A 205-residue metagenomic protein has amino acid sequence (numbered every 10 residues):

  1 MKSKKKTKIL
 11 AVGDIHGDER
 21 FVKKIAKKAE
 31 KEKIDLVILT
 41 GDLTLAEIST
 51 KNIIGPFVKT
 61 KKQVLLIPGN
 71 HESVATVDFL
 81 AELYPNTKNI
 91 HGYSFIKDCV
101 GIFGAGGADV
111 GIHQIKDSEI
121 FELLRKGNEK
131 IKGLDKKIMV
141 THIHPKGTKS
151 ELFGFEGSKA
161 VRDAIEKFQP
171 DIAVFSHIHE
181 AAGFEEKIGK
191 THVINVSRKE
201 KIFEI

Functional and structural regions predicted by a protein language model:
K2, K6, K23-K24, S94-D98 (+4 more regions): Binuclear metal-dependent phosphoesterase catalytic core
K6-H16, C99-A108, I138-H142, H192-S197: Active-site-proximal beta-strand elements of phosphoester/diester hydrolases
I9, L36, L65, K136-I138 (+1 more regions): Short, Asp-centered acidic motifs that coordinate Mg2+ and/or phosphate in catalytic or ligand-binding sites
V12, G17-K97, V196-E200: Core catalytic region of metal-dependent phosphoesterases/phosphodiesterases, especially metallo-beta-lactamase-like
I15, M139-P145, E151, D171-A181: Histidine-centered catalytic micro-motifs
I25, N52-P56, T60, L123 (+3 more regions): A general structural detector for well-ordered alpha-helical segments in enzyme core domains, enriched
P56-K61, G133, I165-F168, I188: Short, conserved loop/helix-junction motifs that constitute active-site signature segments in enzyme catalytic cores
E72-A160, A164: Conserved catalytic scaffold of divalent metal-dependent phosphoesterases
